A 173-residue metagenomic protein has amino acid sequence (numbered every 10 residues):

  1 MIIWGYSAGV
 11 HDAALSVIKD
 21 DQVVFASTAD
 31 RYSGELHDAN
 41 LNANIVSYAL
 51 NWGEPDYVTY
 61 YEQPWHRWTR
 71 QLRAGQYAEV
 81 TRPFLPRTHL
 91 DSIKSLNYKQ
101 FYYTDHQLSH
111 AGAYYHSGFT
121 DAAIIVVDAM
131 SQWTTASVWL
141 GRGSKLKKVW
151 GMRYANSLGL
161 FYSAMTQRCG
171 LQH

Functional and structural regions predicted by a protein language model:
M1-H173: Short acidic/glycine-rich loops and adjacent helix/strand connectors that line catalytic pockets where negatively
